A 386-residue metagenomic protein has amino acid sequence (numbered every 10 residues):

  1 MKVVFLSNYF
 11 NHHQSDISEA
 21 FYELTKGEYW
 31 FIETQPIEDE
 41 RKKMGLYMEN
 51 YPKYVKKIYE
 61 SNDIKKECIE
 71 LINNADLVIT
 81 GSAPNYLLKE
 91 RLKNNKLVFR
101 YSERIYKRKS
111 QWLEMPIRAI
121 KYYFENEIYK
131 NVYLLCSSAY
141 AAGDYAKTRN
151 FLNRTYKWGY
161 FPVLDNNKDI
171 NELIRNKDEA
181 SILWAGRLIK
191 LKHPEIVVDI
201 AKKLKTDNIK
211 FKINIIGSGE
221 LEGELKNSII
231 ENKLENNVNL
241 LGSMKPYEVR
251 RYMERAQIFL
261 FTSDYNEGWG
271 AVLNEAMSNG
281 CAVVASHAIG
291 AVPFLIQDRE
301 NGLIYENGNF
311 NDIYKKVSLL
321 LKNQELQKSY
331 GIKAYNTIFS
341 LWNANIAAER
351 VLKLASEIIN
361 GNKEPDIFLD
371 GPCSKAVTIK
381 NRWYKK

Functional and structural regions predicted by a protein language model:
Y106-N126, L164-N167: Nucleotide-sugar donor phosphate/pyrophosphate-binding loop at the beta->alpha transition of glycosyltransferases
E125, Y129-K177, W184: Donor nucleotide-sugar binding/catalytic pocket of nucleotide-sugar-dependent glycosyltransferases
N171-K192, V198-K203, N214: Conserved donor-binding/catalytic core segment of Leloir-type glycosyltransferases
K226-M244: Nucleotide-activated donor-binding/catalytic signature segment of Leloir-type glycosyltransferases, i.e., the conserved
S243-M244, R251-A256: Short alpha-helical donor nucleotide-sugar binding micro-motif in glycosyltransferases
E254-G268, C281: Acidic donor-binding loop of glycosyltransferase active sites
A282-S286: Short hydrophobic beta-strand element within catalytic cores of glycosyltransferases and related nucleotide-activated
D298-R299, L303-F310, L319-Q324: Conserved acidic donor-binding segment of nucleotide-sugar-dependent glycosyltransferases
